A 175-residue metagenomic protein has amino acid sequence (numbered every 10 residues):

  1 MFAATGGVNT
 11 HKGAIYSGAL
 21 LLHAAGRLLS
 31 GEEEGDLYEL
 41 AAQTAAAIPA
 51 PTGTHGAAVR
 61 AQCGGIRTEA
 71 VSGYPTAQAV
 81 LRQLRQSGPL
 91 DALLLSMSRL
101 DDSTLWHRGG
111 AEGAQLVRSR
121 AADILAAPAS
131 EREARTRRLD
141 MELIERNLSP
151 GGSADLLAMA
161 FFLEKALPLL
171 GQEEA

Functional and structural regions predicted by a protein language model:
T5-G26, N147-F162: Conserved phosphate/anionic-ligand binding catalytic regions in large, soluble enzymes, centered on
K12, A25-M141, E145-N147, E164-A175: Phosphate-rich cofactor/ligand-interacting catalytic cores and adjacent structured alpha/beta frameworks
